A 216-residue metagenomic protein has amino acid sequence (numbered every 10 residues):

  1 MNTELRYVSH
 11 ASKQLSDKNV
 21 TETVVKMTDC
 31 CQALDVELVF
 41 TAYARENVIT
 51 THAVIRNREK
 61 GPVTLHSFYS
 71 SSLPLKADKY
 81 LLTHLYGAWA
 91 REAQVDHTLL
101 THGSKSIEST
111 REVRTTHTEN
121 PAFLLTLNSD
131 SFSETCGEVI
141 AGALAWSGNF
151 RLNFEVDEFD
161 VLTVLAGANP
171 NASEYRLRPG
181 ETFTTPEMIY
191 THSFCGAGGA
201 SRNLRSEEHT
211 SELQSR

Functional and structural regions predicted by a protein language model:
M1-E155, N171: Polysaccharide-binding surfaces and accessory modules of carbohydrate-active proteins
T21, T50, L162, A166-A168 (+1 more regions): Active-site-proximal, glycine-rich beta->alpha crossover segments in alpha/beta enzymes that shape flexible
H66-Y69, A200-R205: Composition- and surface-driven signal marking solvent-exposed, interaction-prone regions in large proteins
E158-R178: Short acidic, Pro/Gly- and aromatic-enriched capping/linker segments at domain boundaries
Y175-F194: Short Pro-Gly-centered flexible turn/kink motifs
T191-N203: Short, Lys/Arg- and Gly-enriched loop/turn segments at beta-strand edges
E207-S215: Conserved small/polar residues in nucleotide/adenosyl-binding loops
